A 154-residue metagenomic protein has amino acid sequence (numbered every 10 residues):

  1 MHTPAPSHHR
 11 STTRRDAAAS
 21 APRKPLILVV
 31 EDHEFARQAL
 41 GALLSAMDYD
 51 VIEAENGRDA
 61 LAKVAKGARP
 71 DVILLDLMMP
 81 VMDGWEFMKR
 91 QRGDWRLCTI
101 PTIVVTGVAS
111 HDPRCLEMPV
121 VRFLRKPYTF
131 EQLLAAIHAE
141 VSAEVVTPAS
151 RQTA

Functional and structural regions predicted by a protein language model:
M1-L28, E131-A154: Non-catalytic signal-transmission and effector/linker regions of two-component phosphorelay proteins
E31: Conserved acidic carboxylate
E34-I52: Two-component/phosphorelay signaling modules centered on CheY-like receiver
E53-V72: Acidic, metal-coordinating helix/loop segments flanking the phosphotransfer/catalytic sites of two-component signaling
D76: Active-site residues of response regulator receiver
M79: Receiver (REC) domain active-site loop signature in two-component systems and cognate sites in sensor histidine kinases
I103-V105: Hydrophobic/aromatic residues positioned on beta-strands within the core alpha/beta folds
